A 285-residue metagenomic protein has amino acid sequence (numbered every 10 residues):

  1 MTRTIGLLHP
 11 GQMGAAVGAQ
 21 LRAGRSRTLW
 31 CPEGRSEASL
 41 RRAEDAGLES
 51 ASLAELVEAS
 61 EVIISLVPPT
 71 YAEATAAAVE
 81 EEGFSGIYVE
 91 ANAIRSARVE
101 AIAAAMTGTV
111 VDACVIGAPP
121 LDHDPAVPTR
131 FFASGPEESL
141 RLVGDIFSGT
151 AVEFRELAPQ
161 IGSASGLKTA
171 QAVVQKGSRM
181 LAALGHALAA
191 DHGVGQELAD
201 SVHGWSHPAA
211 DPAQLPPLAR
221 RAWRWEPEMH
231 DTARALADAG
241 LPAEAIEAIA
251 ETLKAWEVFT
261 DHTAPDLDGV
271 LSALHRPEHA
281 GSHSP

Functional and structural regions predicted by a protein language model:
M1, E278-P285: Actinobacteria-biased recognition of intrinsically disordered, low-complexity terminal regions
M1-A59, P119: NAD(P)+-binding Rossmann beta1-loop-alpha1 motif at the extreme N-terminus of oxidoreductases
I5, I94-V173: Rossmann-fold dinucleotide-binding core
R25, G47, A59-E61, S85 (+3 more regions): Short, well-ordered alpha-helix to beta-strand connector turns
A54-T109: Rossmann-fold NAD(P) dinucleotide-binding segment
L167-P265: Helical "substrate-binding/catalytic lid" subdomain of Rossmann-like NAD(P)-dependent dehydrogenases/reductases
D261-G281: Short, amphipathic C-terminal "tail helix"
